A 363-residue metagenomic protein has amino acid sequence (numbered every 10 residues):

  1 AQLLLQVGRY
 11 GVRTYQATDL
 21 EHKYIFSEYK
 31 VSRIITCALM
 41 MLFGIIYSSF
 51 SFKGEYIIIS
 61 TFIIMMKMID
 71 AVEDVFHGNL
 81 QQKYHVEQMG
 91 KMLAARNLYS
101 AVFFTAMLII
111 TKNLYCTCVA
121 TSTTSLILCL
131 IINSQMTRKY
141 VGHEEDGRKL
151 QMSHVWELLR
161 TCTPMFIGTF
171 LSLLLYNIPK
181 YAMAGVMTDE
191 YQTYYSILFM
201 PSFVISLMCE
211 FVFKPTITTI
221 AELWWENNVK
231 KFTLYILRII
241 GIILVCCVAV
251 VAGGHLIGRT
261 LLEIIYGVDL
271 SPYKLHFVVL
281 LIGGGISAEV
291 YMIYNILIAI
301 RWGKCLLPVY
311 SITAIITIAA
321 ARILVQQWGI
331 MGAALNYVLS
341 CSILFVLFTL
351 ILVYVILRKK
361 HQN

Functional and structural regions predicted by a protein language model:
A1-L5, L114, V119, S153-T161 (+4 more regions): Interfacial/gating helices of multi-pass transporter permease domains
Q2-S49, G54, I58-I59, V229-V251: Membrane-water interface segments that mark the loop-to-transmembrane alpha-helix transition
L5-Y24, Q82, V141, L198 (+2 more regions): Helix-loop junctions and terminal segments of transmembrane helices in multi-pass membrane transport/translocation
V12-Y24, I69-A95, Y115, I282-V309: Membrane-interface junctions at transmembrane-helix termini in multi-pass inner-membrane proteins
S48-I63, D189-E190, H255-G285, M331: Interfacial segments at transmembrane-helix termini and the short loops linking adjacent helices
I57-I64, K91-V141, T161, F199 (+2 more regions): Hydrophobic alpha-helical transmembrane segments
V75-Q82, V86, A106-I110, T123-L150 (+6 more regions): C-terminal transmembrane helix end/exit motif
E87, K91-M92, L114-Y115, T121 (+3 more regions): Interhelical loop/hinge segments that connect adjacent transmembrane helices in multipass membrane
